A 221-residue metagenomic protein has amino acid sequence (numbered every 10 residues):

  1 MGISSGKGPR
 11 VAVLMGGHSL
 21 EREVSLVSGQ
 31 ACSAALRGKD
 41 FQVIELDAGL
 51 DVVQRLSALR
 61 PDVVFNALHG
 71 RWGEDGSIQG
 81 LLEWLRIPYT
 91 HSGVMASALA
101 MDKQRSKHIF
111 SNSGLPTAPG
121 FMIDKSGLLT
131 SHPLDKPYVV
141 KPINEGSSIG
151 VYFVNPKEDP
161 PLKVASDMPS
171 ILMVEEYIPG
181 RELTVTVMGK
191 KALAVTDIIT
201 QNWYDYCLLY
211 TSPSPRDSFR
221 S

Functional and structural regions predicted by a protein language model:
M1-M95, L99-M101, R105-H108, N112 (+1 more regions): ATP-binding N-terminal substructure of ATP-dependent carboxylate-amine bond-forming enzymes
G2-L14, L56-A58, L99-R181: Active-site nucleotide/adenylate-binding loops and adjacent lid/helix of ATP-dependent enzymes
E21, E74-D75, S148, L183 (+1 more regions): Glycine/Thr-rich phosphate-binding loops of Rossmann-like dinucleotide-binding domains
I44, T90, A118-P119, E175 (+1 more regions): A short, local hydrophobic-aromatic micro-motif
D47-G49, G93, F121-D124, N155 (+2 more regions): Residues at the C-termini of beta-strands that transition into short coil/loop
P156-S212: Phosphate-binding site of ATP-dependent enzymes
Y210-S221: Single conserved hydrophobic/aromatic residue that forms the stacking wall/gate of nucleotide- or nucleobase-binding
